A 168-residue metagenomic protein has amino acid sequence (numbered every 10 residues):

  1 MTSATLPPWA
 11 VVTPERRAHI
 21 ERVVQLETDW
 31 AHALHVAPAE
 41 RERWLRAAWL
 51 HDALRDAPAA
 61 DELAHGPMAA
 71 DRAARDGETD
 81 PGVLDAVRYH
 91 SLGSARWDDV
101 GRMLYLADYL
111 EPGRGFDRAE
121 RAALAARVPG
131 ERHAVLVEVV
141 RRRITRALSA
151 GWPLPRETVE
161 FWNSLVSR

Functional and structural regions predicted by a protein language model:
M1-P7, N163-R168: Short, low-complexity, intrinsically disordered N-terminal peptides in bacterial proteins
L6-P14, A18-H19, T28-V137: Divalent metal-dependent catalytic cores for phosphoryl transfer on phosphate-bearing substrates
V128, I144-T145: N-terminal hydrophobic signal/anchor transmembrane helix of membrane proteins
V139-R143: C-terminal beta-signal and terminal closure region of outer-membrane beta-barrel proteins
T145-R168: Charged phosphate-binding loop/patch that engages nucleotide di/tri-phosphates or the phosphate backbone of nucleic
